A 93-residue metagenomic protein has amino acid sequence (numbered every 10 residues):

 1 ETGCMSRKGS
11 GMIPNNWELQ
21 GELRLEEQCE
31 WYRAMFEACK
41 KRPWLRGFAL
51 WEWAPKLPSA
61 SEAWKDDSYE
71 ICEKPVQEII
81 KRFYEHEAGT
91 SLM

Functional and structural regions predicted by a protein language model:
E1-G11: Aromatic-lined glycan-binding groove of carbohydrate-active enzymes
S10-A34, A38-M93: Aromatic-rich peripheral "rim/lid" segments of glycoside hydrolase catalytic domains that contact and position glycan
